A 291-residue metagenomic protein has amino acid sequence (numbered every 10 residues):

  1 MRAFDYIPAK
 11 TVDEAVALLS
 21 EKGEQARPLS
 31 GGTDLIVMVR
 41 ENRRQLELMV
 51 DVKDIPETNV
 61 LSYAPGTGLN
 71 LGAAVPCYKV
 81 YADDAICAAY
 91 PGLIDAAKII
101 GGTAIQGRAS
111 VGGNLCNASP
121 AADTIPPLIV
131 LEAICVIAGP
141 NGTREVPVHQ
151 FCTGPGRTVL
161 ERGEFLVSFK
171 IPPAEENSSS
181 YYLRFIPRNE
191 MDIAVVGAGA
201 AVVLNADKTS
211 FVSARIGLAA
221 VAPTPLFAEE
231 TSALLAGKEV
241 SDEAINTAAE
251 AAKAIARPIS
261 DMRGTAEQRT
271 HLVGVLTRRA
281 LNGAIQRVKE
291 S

Functional and structural regions predicted by a protein language model:
M1-S291: C-terminal structural segment of proteins
